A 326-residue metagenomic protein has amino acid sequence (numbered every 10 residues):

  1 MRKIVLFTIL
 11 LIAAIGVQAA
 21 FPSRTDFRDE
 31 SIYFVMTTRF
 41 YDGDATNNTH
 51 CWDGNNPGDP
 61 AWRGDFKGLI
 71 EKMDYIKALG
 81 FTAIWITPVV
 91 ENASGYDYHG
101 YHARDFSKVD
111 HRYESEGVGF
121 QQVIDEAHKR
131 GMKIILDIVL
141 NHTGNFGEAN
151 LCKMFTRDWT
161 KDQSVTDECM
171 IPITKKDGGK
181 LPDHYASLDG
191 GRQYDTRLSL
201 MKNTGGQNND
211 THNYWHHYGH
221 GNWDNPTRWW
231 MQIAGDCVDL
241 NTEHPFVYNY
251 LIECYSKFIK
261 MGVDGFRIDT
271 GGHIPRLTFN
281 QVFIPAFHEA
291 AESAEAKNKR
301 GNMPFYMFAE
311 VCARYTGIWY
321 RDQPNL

Functional and structural regions predicted by a protein language model:
M1-I4: Positively charged n-region of N-terminal signal peptides that target proteins for export
L10-Q18: Hydrophobic h-region of N-terminal signal peptides that target proteins for export in Gram-negative bacteria
A19-L136, N141-T143, E148-L151, P182-H184 (+2 more regions): N-terminal structural segment of carbohydrate-active enzymes
R28, T49-W52, S94-S107, N141-W223 (+2 more regions): Aromatic- and acidic-residue-enriched segments that line the glycan-binding/catalytic groove of carbohydrate-active
S31-V35, T87, G100-A103, Y113 (+3 more regions): Long, contiguous hydrophobic alpha-helical segments, chiefly transmembrane helices and signal peptides
D65, E116, V247, P275-R276: Phosphate/oxyanion-binding active-site loops and adjacent basic polyanion-contact surfaces
I124, H128, H142, P172 (+2 more regions): Active-site-proximal helices and loops of the catalytic beta/alpha 8
R157, K161-S164, Y218-E253, K257-M261 (+1 more regions): Active-site-adjacent "subsite" loops/lids of carbohydrate-active enzymes
